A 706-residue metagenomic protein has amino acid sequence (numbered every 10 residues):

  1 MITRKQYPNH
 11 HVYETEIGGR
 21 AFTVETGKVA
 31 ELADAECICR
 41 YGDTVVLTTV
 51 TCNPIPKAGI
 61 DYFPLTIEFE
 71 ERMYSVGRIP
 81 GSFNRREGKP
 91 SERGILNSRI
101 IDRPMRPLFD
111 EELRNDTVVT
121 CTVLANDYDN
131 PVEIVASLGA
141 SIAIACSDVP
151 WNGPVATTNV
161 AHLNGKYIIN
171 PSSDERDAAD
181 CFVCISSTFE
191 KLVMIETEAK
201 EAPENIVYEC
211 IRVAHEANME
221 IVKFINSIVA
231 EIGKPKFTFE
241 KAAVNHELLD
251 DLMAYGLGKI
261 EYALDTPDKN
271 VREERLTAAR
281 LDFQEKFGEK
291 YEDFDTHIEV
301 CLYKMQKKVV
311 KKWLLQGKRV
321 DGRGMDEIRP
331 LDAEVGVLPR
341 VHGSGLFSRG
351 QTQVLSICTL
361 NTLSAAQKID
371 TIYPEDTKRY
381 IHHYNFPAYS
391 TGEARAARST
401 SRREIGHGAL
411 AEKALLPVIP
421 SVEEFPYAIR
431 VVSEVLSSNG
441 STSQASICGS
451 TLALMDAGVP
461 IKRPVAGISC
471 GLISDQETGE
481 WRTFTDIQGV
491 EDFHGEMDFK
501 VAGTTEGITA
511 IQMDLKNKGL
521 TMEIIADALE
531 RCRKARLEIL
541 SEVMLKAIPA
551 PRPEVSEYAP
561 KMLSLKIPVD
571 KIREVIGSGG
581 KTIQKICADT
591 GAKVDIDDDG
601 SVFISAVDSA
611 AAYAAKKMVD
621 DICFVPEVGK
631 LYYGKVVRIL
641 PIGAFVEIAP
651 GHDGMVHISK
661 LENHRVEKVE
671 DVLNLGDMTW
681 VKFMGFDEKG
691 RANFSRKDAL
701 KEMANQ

Functional and structural regions predicted by a protein language model:
I2-E240: Long, basic N-terminal domains or extensions that often function in RNA/ssDNA interaction or organelle/cellular
I2-N53, D61, T238-P374, P560-E574 (+2 more regions): Extended amphipathic alpha-helical scaffolds
A21, A33-V118, V123-A125, N130 (+4 more regions): Glycine-rich, flexible beta-strand/loop modules in the N-terminal catalytic cores of phosphate-handling
A35-C37, N130-D148, V335-C358, N439-V459 (+1 more regions): Conserved phosphate/anionic-ligand binding catalytic regions in large, soluble enzymes, centered on
E111-T117, N152-P154, I221-F239, N270 (+6 more regions): Flexible, glycine/charged-enriched surface loops at secondary-structure junctions
D148-L264, L454-P553: Mobile "lid/hinge" segments at catalytic clefts and subdomain interfaces of large enzymes
P235-H246, E538-L565, Y613-Y633: Long, charged amphipathic helices and adjacent flexible linkers at domain junctions
Y558-M562, V569-Q706: Single-stranded RNA-binding regions, centering on S1/OB-family and related RNA-binding modules
